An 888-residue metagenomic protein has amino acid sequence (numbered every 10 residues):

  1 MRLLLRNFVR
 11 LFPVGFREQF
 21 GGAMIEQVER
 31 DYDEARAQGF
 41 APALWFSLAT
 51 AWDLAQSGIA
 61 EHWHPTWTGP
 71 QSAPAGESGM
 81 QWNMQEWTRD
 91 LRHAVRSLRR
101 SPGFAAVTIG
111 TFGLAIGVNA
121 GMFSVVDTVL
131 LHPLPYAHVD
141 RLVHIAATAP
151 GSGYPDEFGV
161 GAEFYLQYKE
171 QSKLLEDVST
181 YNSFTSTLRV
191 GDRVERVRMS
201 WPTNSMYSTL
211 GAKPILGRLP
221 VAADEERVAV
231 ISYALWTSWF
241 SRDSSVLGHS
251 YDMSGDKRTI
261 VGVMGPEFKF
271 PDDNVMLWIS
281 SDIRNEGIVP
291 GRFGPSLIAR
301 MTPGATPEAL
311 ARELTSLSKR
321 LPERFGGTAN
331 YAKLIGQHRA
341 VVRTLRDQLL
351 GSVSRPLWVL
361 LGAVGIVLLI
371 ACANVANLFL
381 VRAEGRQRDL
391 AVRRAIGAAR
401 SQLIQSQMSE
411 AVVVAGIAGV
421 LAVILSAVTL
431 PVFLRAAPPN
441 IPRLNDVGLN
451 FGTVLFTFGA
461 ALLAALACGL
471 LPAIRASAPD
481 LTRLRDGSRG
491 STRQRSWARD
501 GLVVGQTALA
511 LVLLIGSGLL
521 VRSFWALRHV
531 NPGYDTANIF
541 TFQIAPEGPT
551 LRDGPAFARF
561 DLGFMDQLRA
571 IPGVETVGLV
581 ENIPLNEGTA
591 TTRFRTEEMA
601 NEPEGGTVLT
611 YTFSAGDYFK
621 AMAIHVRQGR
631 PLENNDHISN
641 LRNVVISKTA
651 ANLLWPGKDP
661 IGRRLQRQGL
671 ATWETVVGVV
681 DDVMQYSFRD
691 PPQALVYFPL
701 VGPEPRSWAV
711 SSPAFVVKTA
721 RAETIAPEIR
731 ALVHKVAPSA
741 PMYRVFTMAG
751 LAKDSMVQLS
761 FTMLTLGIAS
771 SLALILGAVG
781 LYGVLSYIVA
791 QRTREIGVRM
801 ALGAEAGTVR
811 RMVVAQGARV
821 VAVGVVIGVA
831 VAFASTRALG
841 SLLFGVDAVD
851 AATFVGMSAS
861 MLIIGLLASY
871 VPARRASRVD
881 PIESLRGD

Functional and structural regions predicted by a protein language model:
M1-G110, R300, A329-Y331, V341 (+4 more regions): Negatively charged linear elements and acidic catalytic determinants
G69-A105, L345-L350, L378-Q405, S409 (+3 more regions): Alpha-helical transmembrane segments of integral membrane proteins
P102-V129, P133, I370-A373, A415-G419 (+4 more regions): Short, strongly hydrophobic transmembrane alpha-helices
V126-L142, T148-P150, K269, N274-N285 (+10 more regions): Short juxtamembrane loops and helix-capping segments at transmembrane helix boundaries of multi-pass membrane proteins
L134-T185, G294-I298, R343, N531-R593: Membrane-proximal extracellular/periplasmic loop immediately following the first transmembrane helix
T185-S186, R196-L219, R227-W358, P431-V432 (+5 more regions): Mid-to-C-terminal secondary-structure elements that act as membrane-proximal/extracytoplasmic interface segments
A371-A415, V779-V821, V825, A838 (+2 more regions): Interfacial "coupling" helices/loops that link adjacent transmembrane helices in transporter permeases
A376, V412-D480, L519-R522, Q816-R875: Small-residue-rich transmembrane alpha-helices
